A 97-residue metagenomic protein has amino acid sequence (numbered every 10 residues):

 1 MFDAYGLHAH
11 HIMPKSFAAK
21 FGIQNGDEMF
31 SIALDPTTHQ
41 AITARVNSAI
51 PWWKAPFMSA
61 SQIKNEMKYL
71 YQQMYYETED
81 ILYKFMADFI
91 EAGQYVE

Functional and structural regions predicted by a protein language model:
M1-E97: Catalytic toxin/effector domains delivered as secreted proteins or via bacterial secretion systems
